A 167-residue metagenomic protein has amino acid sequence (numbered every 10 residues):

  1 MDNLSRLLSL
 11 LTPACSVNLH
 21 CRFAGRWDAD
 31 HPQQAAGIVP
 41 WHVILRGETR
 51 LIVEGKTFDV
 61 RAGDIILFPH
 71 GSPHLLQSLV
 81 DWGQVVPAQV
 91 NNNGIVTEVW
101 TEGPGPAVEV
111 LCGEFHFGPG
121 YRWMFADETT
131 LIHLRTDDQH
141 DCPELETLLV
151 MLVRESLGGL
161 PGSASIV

Functional and structural regions predicted by a protein language model:
M1-D64, S72-T101: Generic protein-terminus/edge-of-domain signal
H20, I65-L67, V110-E114: Conserved hydrophobic/aromatic beta-strand scaffold that supports enzyme active sites
H70, V80, E114-F117: Generic hydrophobic/packing signal
E102-V167: Amphipathic alpha-helical segments enriched in hydrophobic/aromatic residues interleaved with Lys/Arg
